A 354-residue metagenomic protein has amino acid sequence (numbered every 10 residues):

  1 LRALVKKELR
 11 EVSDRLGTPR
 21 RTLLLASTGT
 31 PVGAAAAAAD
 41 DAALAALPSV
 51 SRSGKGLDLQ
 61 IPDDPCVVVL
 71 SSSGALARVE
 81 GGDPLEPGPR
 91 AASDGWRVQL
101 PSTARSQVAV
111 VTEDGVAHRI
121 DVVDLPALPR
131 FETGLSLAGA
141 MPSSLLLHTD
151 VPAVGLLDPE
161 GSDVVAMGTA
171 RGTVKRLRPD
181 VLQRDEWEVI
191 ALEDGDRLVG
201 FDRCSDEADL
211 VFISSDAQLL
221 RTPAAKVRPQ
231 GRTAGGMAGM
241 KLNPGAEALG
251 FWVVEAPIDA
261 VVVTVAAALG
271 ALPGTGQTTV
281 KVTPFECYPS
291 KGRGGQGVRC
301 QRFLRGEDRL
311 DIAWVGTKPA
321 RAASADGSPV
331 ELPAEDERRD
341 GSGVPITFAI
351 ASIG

Functional and structural regions predicted by a protein language model:
L1-G354: C-terminal interaction appendages of subunits in large macromolecular complexes
